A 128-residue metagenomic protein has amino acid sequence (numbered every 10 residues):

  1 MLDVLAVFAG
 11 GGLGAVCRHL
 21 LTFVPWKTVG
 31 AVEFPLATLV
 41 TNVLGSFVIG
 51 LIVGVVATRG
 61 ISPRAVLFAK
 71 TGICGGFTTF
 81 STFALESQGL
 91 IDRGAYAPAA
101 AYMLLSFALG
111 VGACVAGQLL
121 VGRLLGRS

Functional and structural regions predicted by a protein language model:
M1-S128: Membrane-interface helix-loop junctions in multi-pass transporters/channels
